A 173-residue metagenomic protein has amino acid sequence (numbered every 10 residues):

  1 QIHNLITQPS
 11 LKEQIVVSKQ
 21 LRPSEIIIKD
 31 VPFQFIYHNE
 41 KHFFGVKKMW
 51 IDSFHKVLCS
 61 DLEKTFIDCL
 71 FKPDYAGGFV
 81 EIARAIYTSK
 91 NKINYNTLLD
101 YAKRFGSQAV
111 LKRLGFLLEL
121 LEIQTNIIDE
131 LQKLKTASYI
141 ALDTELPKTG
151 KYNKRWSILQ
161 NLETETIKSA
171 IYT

Functional and structural regions predicted by a protein language model:
Q1-H42, I158: Short gly/ser-rich loop at a beta-strand->alpha-helix junction or flexible surface loop bordering the NTP-binding
F44-T173: Hydrophobic alpha-helical interaction segments
